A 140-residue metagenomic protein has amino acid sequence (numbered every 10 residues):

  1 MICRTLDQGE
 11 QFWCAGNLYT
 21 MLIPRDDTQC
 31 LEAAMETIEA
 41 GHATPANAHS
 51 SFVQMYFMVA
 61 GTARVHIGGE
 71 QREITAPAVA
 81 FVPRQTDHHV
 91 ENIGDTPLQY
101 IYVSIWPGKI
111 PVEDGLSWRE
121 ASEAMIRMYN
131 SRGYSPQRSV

Functional and structural regions predicted by a protein language model:
M1-L31, P111, G115-V140: A short, N-terminal "cap"/entry segment at the start of jelly-roll beta-barrel domains of the cupin/DSBH fold
D27-T28, S51, D95-T96: Short strand-connecting beta-turns/loops that link adjacent beta-strands
A34-H49: Conserved short histidine dyad/triad with adjacent acidic residue
M35, F81, T96-P111: A short hydrophobic beta-strand segment most commonly corresponding to one strand of the jelly-roll/cupin
P45-N47, V65-H66, V82, H88-G94: Short beta-strand His + acidic residue motifs that chelate non-heme Fe in jelly-roll/DSBH and cupin folds
S51-V53, F57-A63: Glycine- and acidic-residue-biased ligand/ion/polar-headgroup-sensing regions
T62-R64, Q71, D87, P97: Structural motif
G69-R84: Short acidic-glycine-tyrosine-enriched beta hairpin
